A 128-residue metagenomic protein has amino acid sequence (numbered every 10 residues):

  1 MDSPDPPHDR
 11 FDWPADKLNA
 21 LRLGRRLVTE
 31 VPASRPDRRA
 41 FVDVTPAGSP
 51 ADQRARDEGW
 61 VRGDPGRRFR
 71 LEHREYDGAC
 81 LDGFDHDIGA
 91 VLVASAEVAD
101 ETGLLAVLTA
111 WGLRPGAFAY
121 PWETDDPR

Functional and structural regions predicted by a protein language model:
M1-D52: Negatively charged, low-complexity tracts enriched in Asp/Glu with abundant Ser/Thr
D2-F11, Y76-R128: Mixed-charge, Lys/Arg-enriched low-complexity segments
D16-N19, P65, G116, P127: Intrinsically disordered, low-complexity regulatory segments enriched in acidic/serine/proline/glutamine/glycine
R22-G24, G59, G112: Short, flexible coil/linker elements and helix-boundary hinge sites characteristic of intrinsically disordered
P32, T45, R54, G59 (+3 more regions): Intrinsically disordered, low-complexity regions of eukaryotic proteins
D43, R70-E72, E97: Ser/Thr- (and often Asn-) enriched beta-sheet segments in non-cytosolic proteins
R54-H86: A short, structured beta-strand/loop element
